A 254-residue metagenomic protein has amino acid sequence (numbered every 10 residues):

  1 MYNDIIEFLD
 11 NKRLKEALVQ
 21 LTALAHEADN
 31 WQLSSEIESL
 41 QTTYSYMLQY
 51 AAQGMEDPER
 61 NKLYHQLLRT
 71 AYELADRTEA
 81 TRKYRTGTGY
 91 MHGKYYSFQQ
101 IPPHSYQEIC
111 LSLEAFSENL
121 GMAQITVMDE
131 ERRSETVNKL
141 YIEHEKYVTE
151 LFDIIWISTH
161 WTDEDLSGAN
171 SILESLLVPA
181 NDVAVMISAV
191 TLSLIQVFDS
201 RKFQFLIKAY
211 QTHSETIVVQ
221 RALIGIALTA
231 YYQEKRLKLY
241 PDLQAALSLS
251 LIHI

Functional and structural regions predicted by a protein language model:
M1-D129, I142-E143: Extended, helix-rich scaffolding/adaptor regions
L48-G54, Y231-Y240: Alpha-helical linker/edge segments of TPR/alpha-solenoid repeat scaffolds and analogous pre-/post-domain helices
F116-V183, I187-K208, E234-K235: Alpha-helical solenoid scaffolds in large eukaryotic transport, assembly, and signaling factors
Q204-F205, L237-S250: Alpha-helical repeat scaffolds
S214-E215: Short inter-helical turns and helix N-cap capping residues of alpha-solenoid HEAT/ARM repeat scaffolds
H253-I254: Conserved small/polar residues in nucleotide/adenosyl-binding loops
